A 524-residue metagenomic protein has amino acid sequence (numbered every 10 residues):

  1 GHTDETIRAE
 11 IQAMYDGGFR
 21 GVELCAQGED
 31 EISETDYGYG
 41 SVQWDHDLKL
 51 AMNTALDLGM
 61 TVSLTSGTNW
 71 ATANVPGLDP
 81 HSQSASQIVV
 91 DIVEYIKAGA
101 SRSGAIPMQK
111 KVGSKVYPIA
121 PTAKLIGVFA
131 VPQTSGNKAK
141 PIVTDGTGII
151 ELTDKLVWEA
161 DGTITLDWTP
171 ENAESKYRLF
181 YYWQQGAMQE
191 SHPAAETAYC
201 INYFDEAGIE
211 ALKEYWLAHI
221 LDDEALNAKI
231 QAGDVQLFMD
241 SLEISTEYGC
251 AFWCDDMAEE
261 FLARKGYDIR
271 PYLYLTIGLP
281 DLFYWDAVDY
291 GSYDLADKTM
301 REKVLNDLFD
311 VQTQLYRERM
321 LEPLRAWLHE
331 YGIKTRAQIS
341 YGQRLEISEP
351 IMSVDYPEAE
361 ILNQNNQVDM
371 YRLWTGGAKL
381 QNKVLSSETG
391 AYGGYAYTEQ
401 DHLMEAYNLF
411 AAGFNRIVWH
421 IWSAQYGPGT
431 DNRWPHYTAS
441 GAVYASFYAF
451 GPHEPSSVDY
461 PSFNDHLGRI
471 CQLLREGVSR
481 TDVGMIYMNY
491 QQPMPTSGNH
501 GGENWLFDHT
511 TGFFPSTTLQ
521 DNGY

Functional and structural regions predicted by a protein language model:
G1-E5, F204, Y392-T398: Active-site mouth loops of central-metabolism enzymes
H2, Q27-E31: Short active-site-proximal "capping" loops at secondary-structure junctions
T3-G17, G21-E23, G38-N306, L473: Mature extracytoplasmic enzyme cores
G21-L24, I32, G40-T68, P76 (+3 more regions): Carbohydrate-binding surfaces of carbohydrate-active enzymes
